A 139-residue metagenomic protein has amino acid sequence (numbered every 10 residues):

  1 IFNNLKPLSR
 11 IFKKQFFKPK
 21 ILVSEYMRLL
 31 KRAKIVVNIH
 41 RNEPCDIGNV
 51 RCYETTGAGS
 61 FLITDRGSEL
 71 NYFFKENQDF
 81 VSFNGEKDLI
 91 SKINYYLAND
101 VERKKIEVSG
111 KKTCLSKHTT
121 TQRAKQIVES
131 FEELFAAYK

Functional and structural regions predicted by a protein language model:
I1-C52, G57, F61-E76, L134: Nucleotide-sugar donor-binding catalytic core of glycosyltransferases
N49, F80-E86, Y96-D100: Conserved acidic donor-binding segment of nucleotide-sugar-dependent glycosyltransferases
F74, I93, E107: Short, flexible helix/strand-to-coil boundary loops that buttress conserved ligand/catalytic motifs in alpha/beta
A98-E129: A charged, aromatic-enriched C-terminal amphipathic alpha-helix characteristic of glycosyltransferases across folds
E132-K139: Generic C-terminal helix-cap and adjacent flexible tail
